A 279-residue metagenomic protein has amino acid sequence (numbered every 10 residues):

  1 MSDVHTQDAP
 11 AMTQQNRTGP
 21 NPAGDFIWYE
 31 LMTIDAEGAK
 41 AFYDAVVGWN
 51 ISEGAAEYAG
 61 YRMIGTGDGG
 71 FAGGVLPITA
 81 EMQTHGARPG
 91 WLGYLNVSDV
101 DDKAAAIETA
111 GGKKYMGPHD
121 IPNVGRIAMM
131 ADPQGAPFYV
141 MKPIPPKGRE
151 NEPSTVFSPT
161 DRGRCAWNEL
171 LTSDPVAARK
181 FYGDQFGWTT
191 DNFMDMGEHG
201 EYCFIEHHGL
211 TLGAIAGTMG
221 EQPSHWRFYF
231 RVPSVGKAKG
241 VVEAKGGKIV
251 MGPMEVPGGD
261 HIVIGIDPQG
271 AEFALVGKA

Functional and structural regions predicted by a protein language model:
S2, N21-G70, T109, G117-G125 (+4 more regions): Core segments of cupin and vicinal oxygen chelate
S2-A11, Q15, W49-G86, P133 (+5 more regions): Conserved short beta-strand elements that form part of the metal-binding/catalytic scaffold of enzyme active sites
S2-E37, G90-G93, M141-R179, D191 (+2 more regions): N-terminal beta-strand motif that seeds the catalytic metal site of vicinal oxygen chelate
S2-T6, D35-E37, T66-F71, G93-P133 (+3 more regions): Vicinal oxygen chelate
Q15-N16, G60, W91, R126 (+3 more regions): Residue-level marker for the onset of beta-strands and adjacent loop->beta junctions in well-ordered domains
D25, A87-W91, V124, R164 (+2 more regions): Exposed loop/turn and edge beta-strand positions of beta-sandwich/beta-sheet ligand-binding modules
E30, M63, G74-L76, L92-N96: Short, conserved beta-strand segments within well-ordered enzyme catalytic domains that often line or immediately flank
N123-R126, P137-F138, K147-R149: Short, well-ordered, mixed-charge alpha-helical segments that flank or form enzyme active sites
